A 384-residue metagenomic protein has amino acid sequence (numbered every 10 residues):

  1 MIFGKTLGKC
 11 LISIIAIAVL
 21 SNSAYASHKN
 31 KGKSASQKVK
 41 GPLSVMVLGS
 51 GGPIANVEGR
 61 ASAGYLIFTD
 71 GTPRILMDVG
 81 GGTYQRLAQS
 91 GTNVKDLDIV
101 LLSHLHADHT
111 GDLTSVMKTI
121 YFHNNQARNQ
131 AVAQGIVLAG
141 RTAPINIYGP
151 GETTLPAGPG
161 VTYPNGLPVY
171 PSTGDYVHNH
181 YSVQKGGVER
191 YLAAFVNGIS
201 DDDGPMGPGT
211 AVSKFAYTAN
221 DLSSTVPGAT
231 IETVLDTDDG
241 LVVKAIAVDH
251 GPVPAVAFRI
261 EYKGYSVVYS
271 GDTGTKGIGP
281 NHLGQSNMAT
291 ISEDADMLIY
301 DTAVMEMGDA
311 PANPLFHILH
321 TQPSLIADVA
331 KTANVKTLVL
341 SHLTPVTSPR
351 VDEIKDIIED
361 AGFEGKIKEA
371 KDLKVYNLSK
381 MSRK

Functional and structural regions predicted by a protein language model:
M1-L11: Bacterial N-terminal signal peptides that target proteins for export
C10-S21: Bacterial N-terminal signal peptides
N22-A26: Sec/Tat signal peptide C-region and signal peptidase I cleavage site
S27-Y265, D352-V375, S379-R383: Binuclear metal-dependent hydrolase catalytic cores
S50, V248, G271-D272, H342-L343: Conserved donor-binding loops in enzymes that form glycosidic bonds
V79-G81, Y269-T275: Switch II (G3) loop of P-loop NTPases
A257, E261, S266, G274-D372: Cap/insert and terminal regions of metallo-dependent hydrolase folds
